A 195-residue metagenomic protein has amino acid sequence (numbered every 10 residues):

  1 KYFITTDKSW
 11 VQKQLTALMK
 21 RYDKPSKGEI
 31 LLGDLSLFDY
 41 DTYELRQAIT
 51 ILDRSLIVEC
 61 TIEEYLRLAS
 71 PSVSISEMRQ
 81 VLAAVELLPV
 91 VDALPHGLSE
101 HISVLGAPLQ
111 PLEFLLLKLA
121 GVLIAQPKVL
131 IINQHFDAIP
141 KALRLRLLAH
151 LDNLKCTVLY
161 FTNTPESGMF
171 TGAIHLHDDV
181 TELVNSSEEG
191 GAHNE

Functional and structural regions predicted by a protein language model:
Y2-F3, Y43-S55: ABC nucleotide-binding domain signature
M19-R21: Helix-to-loop junction immediately C-terminal to a conserved catalytic motif
K27-E44: ABC ATPase NBD Q-loop/coupling interface
L56-H101: Conserved "ABC signature" C-loop
L88-G121, H135: ABC-fold ATPase nucleotide-binding domain signature/coupling loops
L105, I131-L143: Walker B catalytic motif
A120-L130: A short, proline-enriched helix->beta-strand linker immediately N-terminal to the Walker B motif in ABC-type P-loop
K141-M169: Conserved catalytic loops of ABC-family nucleotide-binding domains
